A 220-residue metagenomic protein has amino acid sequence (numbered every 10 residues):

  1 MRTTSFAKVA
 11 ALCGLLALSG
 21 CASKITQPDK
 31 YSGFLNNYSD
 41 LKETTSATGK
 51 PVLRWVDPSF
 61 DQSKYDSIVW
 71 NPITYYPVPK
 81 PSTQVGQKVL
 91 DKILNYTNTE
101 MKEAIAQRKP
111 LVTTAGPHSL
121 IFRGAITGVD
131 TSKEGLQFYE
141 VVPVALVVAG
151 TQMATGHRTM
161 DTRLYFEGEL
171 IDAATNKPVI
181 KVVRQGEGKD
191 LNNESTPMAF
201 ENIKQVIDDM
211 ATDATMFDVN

Functional and structural regions predicted by a protein language model:
M1-A11: Bacterial N-terminal signal peptides that target proteins for export
A17-G20: C-terminal motif of bacterial Sec signal peptides marking the signal peptidase cleavage site
A22-V56, G156-Y165, E169-N220: C-terminal/domain-edge helix-coil "capping" segments
R54, S67-T74, S119-G128, E167 (+1 more regions): Soluble periplasmic/extracytoplasmic beta-strand elements of cell-envelope proteins
S59-R123: N-terminal segment of the mature soluble domain
Y75-V78, G128-S132, G186-K189: Solvent-exposed loop/turn segments at secondary-structure junctions within structured extracellular/periplasmic domains
P81-K88, Q152, E194-M198: Short coil/turn segments at secondary-structure junctions
E103, Q107-T175: Surface-exposed short loop/turn segments
